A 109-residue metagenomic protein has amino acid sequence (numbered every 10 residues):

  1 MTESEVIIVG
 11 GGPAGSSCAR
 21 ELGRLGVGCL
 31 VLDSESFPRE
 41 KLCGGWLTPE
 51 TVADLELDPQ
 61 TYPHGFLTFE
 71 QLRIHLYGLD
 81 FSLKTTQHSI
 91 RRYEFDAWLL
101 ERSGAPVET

Functional and structural regions predicted by a protein language model:
M1-A14, L30: Beta1/beta-strand and adjacent pyrophosphate-binding region of the FAD-binding site in flavoprotein oxidoreductases
T2, L25, L67-E70: Short, basic and Ser/Thr-rich N-terminal targeting/leader segments
I7, R20-C43: Glycine-rich FAD pyrophosphate-binding loop
G11, E21, L25, E101-T109: Predominantly flavin-linked oxidoreductase catalytic cores and closely associated redox partners
G11-G12, S34-E35, T86: Fold-independent oxyanion-binding glycine-rich loops and adjacent beta-strand/coil segments at enzyme active sites
S17: Phosphate-binding Walker
S34-R73: N-terminal FAD cofactor-binding segment of flavoenzymes
A53, T61, T68, R73-T109: Conserved N-terminal helical subregion
